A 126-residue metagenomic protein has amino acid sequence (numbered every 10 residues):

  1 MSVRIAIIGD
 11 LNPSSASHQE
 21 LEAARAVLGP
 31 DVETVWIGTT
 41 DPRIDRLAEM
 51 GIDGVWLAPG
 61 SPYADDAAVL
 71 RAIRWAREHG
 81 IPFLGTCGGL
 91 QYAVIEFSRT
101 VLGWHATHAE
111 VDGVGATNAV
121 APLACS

Functional and structural regions predicted by a protein language model:
M1-S126: N-terminal beta1-alpha1 cap of cysteine-dependent amidohydrolase-like domains
